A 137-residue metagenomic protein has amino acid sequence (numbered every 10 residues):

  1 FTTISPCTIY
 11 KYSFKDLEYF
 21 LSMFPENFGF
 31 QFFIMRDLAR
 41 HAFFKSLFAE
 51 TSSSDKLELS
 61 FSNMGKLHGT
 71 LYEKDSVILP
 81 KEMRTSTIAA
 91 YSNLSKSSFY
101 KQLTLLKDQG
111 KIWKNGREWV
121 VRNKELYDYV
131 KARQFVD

Functional and structural regions predicted by a protein language model:
F1-F43: Cyclic-nucleotide recognition modules
F24, M35, M64, R133-Q134: Alpha-helix boundary/capping residues
G29-N93: Polybasic "coupling" helices that flank or enter modular domains
K66-D137: Phosphate-/nucleic-acid-contacting segments
